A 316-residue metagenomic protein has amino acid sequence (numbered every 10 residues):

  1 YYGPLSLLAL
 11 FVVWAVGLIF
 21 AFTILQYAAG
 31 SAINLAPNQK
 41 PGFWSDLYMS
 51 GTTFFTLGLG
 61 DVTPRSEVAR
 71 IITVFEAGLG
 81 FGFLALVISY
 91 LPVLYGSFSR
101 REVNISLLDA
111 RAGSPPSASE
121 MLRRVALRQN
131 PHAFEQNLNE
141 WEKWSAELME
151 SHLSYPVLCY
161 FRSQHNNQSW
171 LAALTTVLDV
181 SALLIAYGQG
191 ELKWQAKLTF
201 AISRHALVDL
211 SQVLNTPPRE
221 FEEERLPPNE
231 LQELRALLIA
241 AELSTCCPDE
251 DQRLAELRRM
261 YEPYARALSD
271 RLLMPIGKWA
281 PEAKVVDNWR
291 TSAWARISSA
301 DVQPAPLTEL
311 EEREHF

Functional and structural regions predicted by a protein language model:
Y1-L7, D61: Cytosolic juxtamembrane amphipathic/interface segments immediately preceding and feeding into a transmembrane helix
F11-W14, F22-T23, A36-V103, D179: Pore domain of cation channels
F20-S31: C-terminal TM-helix exit segments that contain a strictly Trp-centered aromatic cap at the helix terminus
F81, L94, W144-E147, V180 (+2 more regions): Generic, well-ordered alpha-helical scaffold segments in large soluble proteins
Y95-R128, Q136: Membrane-proximal helical linkers
A112, P116, N130, N137-E140 (+2 more regions): Soluble C-terminal extramembrane regulatory/interaction domains of multi-pass membrane proteins
S119-H152, R162: Acidic, Ser/Thr-rich low-complexity segments on the non-lumenal side of membrane proteins
